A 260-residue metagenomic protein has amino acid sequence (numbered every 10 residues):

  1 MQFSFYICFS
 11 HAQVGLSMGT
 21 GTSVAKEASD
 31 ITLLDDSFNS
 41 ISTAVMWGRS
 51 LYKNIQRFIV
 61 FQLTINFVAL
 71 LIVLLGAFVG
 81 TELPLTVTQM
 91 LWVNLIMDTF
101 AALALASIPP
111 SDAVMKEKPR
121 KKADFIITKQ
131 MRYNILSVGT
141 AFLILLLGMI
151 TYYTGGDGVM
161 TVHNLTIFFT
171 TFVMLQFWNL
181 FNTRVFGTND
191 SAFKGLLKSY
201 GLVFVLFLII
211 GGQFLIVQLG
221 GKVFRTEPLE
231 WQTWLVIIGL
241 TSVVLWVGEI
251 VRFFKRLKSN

Functional and structural regions predicted by a protein language model:
M1, G19-T188: Membrane-embedded transport module
M1-A12: Acidic, divalent-metal-coordinating active-site segment for phosphoryl/phosphodiester hydrolysis, typified by short
I127, M131, T188-L208: C-terminal membrane-solvent junction of multi-pass transporters and transport-like membrane proteins
L145-M149, F207-K222: Hydrophobic alpha-helical transmembrane segments in multi-pass integral membrane proteins
F169, E230-V244: Small-residue-rich transmembrane alpha-helices that serve as helix-helix interface/gating elements in multipass
M174, N179, G201-I216: Hydrophobic alpha-helical membrane segments
Q218-W234: Extracellular/periplasmic helix-loop-helix junctions in multi-pass membrane proteins
I250-N260: Membrane-interface capping segments at transmembrane-helix boundaries
